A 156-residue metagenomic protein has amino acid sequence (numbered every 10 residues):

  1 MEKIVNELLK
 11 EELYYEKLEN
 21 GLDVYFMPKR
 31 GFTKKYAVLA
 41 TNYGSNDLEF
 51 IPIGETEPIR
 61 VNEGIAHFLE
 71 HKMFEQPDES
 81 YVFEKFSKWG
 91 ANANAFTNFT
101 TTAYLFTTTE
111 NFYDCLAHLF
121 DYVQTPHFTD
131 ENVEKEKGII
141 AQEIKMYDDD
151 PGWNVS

Functional and structural regions predicted by a protein language model:
M1-Y81: His/Glu-rich zincin catalytic helix
P77-S156: Acidic/histidine-enriched segments that form metal/cofactor-coordinating and catalytic pocket/exosite environments
